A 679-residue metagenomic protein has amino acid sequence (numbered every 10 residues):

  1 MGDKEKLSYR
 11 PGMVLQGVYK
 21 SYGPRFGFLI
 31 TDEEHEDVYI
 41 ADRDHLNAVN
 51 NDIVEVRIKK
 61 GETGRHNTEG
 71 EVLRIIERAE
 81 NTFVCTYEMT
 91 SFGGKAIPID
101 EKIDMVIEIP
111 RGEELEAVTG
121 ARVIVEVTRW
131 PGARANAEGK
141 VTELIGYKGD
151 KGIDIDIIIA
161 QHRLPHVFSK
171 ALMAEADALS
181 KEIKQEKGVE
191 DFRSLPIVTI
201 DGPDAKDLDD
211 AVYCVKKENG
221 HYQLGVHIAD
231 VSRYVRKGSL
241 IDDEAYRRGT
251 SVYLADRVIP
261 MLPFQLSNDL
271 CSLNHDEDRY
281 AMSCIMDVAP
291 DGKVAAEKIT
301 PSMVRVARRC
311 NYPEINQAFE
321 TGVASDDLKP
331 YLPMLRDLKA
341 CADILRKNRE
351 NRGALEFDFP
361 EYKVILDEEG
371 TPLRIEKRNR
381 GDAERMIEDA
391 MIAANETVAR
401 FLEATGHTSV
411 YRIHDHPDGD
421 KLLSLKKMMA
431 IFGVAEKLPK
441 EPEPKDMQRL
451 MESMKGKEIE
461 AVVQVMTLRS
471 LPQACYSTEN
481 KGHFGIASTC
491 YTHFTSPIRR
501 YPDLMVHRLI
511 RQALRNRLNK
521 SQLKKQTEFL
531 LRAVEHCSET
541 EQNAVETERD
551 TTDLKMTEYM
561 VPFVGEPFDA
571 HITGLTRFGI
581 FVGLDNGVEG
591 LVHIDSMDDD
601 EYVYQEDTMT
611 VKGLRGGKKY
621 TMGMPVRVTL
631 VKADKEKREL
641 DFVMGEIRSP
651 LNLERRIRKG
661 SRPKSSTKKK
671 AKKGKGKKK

Functional and structural regions predicted by a protein language model:
M1-G225, S232-D278, R309, P313 (+2 more regions): Charge-lined substrate channels and their catalytic hotspots, especially those that engage the 3′ end of RNA
M1-M13, T621-G660: Intrinsically disordered, low-complexity mixed-charge segments
D32-H35, D44-N47, T576-V588: Basic/aromatic-rich interaction segments and small domains that mediate binding to polyanionic partners
E36-A41, I103-I109, V588-Q605, L651-I657: A short macromolecule-binding patch
I124-E126, F192-T199, P203-N219, L338-L355 (+3 more regions): Phosphate-interacting basic helix/loop segments used at nucleotide- and nucleic-acid interfaces
N268-P290, V465: Phosphate/diphosphate-binding loops
D278, D287, I299, Y312-D585 (+6 more regions): Append "with occasional cross-activation on large, charged helical scaffolds in nucleic-acid assemblies
L651-K679: Intrinsically disordered, Lys/Arg-rich low-complexity segments
